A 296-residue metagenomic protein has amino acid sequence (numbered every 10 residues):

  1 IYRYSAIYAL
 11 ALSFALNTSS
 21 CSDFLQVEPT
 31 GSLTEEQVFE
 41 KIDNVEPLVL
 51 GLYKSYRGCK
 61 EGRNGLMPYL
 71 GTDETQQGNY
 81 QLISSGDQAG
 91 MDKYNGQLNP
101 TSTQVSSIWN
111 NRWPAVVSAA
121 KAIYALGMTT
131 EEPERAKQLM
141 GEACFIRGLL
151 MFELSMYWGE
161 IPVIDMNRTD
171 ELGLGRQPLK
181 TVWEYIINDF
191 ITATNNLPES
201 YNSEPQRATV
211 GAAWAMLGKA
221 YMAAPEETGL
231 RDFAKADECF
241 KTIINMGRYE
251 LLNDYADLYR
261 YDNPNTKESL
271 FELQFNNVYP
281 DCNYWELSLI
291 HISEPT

Functional and structural regions predicted by a protein language model:
I1-Y8: Bacterial N-terminal signal peptides that target proteins for export
S13-L16: Hydrophobic core
T18-S20: C-terminal motif of bacterial Sec signal peptides marking the signal peptidase cleavage site
S22-D87, I191-T192, R207-S293: An aromatic- and glycine-enriched ligand-binding surface/loop that stacks and positions planar moieties
G31-T34, Q97-P100, D165-L172: Short linear capping/connector segments at secondary-structure termini
E46-K60, S84-W158, G173-E184, F190-P205: Conserved, well-structured interaction surfaces
S155-M156, P162, Y201, A223-L230: Short coil/turn linking the two alpha-helices of tandem helical-hairpin repeats
G159-K180, G229-A234: Short coil/linker segments at helix-helix boundaries
